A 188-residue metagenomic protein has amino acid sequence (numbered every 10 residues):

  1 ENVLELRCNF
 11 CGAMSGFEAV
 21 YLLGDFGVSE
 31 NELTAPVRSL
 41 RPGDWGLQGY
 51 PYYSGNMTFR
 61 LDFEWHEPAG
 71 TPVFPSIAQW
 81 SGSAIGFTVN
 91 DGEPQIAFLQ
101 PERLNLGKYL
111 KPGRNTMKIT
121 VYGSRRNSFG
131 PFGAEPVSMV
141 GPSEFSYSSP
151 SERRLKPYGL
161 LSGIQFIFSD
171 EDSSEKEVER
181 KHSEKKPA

Functional and structural regions predicted by a protein language model:
E1-D62, Q79, P112-A188: An acidic-aromatic loop/edge-strand motif
L4, F63-W65, A69-D91, M117-I119: Aromatic-lined ligand-binding clefts that engage carbohydrates, nucleic acids, or primary amines
G55-F59, A69, S81, F98-Q100: Residues that act as N-cap/strand-start positions at coil-to-secondary-structure junctions
P72, P101-R103, R114: A generic structural signal for beta-strand entry/edge sites
G86-L104: Solvent-exposed beta-strand/loop surfaces of large extracellular or lumenal domains
G107-L110: Short, flexible loop/turn segments at beta-strand junctions in immunoglobulin-like and fibronectin type III
